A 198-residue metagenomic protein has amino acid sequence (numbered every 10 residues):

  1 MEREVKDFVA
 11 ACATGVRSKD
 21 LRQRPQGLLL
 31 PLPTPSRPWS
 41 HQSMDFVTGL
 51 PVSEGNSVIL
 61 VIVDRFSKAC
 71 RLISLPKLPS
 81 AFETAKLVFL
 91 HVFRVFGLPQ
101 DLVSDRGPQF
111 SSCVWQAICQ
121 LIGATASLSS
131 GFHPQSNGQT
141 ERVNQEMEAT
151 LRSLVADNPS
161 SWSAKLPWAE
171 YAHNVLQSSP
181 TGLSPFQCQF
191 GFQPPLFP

Functional and structural regions predicted by a protein language model:
M1-P198: Integrase module of LTR retroelements
